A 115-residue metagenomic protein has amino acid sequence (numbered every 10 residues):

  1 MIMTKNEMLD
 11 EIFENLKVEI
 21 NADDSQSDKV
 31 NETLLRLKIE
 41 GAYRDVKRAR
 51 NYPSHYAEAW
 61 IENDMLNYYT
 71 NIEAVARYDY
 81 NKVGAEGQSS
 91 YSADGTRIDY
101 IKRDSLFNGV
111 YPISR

Functional and structural regions predicted by a protein language model:
M1-D64, S105-R115: Conserved short "hinge" loops at termini or chain/domain junctions
W60-R115: Short loop/turn elements at secondary-structure junctions
